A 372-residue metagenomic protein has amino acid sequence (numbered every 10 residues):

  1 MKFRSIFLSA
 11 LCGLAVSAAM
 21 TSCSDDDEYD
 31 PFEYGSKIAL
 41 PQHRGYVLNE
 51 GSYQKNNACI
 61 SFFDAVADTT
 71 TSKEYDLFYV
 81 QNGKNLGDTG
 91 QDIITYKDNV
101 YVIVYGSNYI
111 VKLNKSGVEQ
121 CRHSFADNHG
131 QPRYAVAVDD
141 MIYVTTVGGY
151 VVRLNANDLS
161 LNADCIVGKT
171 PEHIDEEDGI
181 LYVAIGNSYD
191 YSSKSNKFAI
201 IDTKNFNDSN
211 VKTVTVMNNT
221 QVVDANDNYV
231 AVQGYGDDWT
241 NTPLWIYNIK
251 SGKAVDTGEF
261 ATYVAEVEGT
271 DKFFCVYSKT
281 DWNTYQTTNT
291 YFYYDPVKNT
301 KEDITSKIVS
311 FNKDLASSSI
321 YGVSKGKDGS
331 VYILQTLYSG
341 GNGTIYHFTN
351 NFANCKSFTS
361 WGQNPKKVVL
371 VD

Functional and structural regions predicted by a protein language model:
M1-G45: Bacterial Sec-dependent N-terminal signal peptides
D27-E28, T69-N85, G117-A126, S160-C165 (+4 more regions): A short beta-strand motif characteristic of beta-propeller blades
E33-S36, N85-D92, H129-D139, K169-D178 (+4 more regions): Repeated scaffold domains used in trafficking and secretory/extracellular systems, primarily beta-propellers
P41-G45, K97-N99, D139-M141, D178-I180 (+3 more regions): Short coil/turn segments that connect the beta-strands within blades of beta-propeller domains
G51-K55, S107-Y109, G149-Y150, N187-S192 (+3 more regions): Short glycine/acidic-enriched loop and turn motifs that connect beta-strands
Q54-D139: Post-signal peptide N-terminal segment of secreted/secretory-pathway proteins
S160-T284: Acidic, serine/threonine- and glycine-rich low-complexity intrinsically disordered segments that serve as flexible
S251-G341: Intrinsically disordered, low-complexity segments enriched in Gly and acidic/Ser/Thr residues that form flexible
